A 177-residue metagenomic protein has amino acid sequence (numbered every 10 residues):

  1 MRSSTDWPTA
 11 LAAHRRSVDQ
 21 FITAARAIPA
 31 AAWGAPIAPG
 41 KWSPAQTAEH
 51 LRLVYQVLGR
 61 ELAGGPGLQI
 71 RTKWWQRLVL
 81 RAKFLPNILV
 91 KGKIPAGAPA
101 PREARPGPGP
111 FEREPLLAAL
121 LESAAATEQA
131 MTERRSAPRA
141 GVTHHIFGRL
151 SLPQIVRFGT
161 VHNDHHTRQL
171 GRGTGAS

Functional and structural regions predicted by a protein language model:
M1, A31-G34, P99-P108, V142-I146: A short small-residue
M1-R16: Extreme N-terminal tail/first-helix region
A13, G107-L120: A short, structured beta-strand-centered segment in the mid-to-C-terminal lobe of catalytic cores from group-transfer
H14-S17, F21-A24, L120-S123, T127: Amphipathic alpha-helices that form helix-helix packing interfaces
S17-W33, T167: Short, Lys/Arg-rich amphipathic segments at extreme N-termini
G34-L89, A125, Q129-S177: Short, contiguous alpha-helical
P86-P110: Conserved, surface-exposed functional patches that form binding/active-site neighborhoods
